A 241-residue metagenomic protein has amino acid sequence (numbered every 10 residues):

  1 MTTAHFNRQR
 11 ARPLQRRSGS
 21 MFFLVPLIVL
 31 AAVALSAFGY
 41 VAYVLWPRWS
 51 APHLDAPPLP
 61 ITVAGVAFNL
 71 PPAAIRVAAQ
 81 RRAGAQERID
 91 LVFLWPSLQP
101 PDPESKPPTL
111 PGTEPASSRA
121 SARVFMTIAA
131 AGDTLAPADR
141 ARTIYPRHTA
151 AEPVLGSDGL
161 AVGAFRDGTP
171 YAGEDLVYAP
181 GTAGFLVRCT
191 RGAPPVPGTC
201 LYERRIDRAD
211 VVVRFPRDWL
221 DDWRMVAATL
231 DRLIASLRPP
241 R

Functional and structural regions predicted by a protein language model:
M1-M21: N-terminal Lys/Arg-rich, disordered targeting/topogenic segments
M21-V44: Hydrophobic membrane-insertion alpha-helices, especially the h-region of bacterial N-terminal signal peptides
A42-I61: Ser/Thr/Pro/Gly-rich low-complexity linker/stalk segments immediately outside membranes or between
L59-V63, Y202-R204: Short acidic-hydrophobic surface loop/beta-edge motif
N69-A131: Extracytoplasmic/periplasmic/luminal assembly and interaction segments in envelope/secretory/respiratory proteins
A74, R191-A193, F215-R217: A mature extracytoplasmic/lumenal domain signature
L110-Y202: Non-cytosolic head/periplasmic domains of membrane-anchored proteins
D207-R241: Surface-exposed amphipathic alpha-helical segments
